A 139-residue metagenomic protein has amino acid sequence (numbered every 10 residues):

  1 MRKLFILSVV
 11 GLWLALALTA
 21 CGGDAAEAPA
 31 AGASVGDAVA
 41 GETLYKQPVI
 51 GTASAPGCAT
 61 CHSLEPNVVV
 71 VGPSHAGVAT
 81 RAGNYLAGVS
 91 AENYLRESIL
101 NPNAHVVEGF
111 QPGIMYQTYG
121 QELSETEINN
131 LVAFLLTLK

Functional and structural regions predicted by a protein language model:
M1-V10: Bacterial N-terminal signal peptides that target proteins for export
A17-A20: C-terminal motif of bacterial Sec signal peptides marking the signal peptidase cleavage site
G22-T52, V89: Electrostatic cytochrome c docking/interface patches
D24-E27, V68, T137-K139: Inter-heme linker and motif-flanking segments adjacent to c-type heme-binding CXXCH motifs in c-type cytochromes
V35, A53-S54, A59-L100, Q117-Q121: Gly/Gly-Pro-rich "capping" loops immediately C-terminal to redox-active cysteine motifs in periplasmic/lumenal
Y45, H62, L100, L136-K139: Protein kinase-like catalytic domain
N93, I114-K139: C-terminal capping alpha-helices of c-type cytochrome domains
H105-F110: Substrate-binding/catalytic groove segments of enzymes that remodel or degrade extracellular structural polymers
